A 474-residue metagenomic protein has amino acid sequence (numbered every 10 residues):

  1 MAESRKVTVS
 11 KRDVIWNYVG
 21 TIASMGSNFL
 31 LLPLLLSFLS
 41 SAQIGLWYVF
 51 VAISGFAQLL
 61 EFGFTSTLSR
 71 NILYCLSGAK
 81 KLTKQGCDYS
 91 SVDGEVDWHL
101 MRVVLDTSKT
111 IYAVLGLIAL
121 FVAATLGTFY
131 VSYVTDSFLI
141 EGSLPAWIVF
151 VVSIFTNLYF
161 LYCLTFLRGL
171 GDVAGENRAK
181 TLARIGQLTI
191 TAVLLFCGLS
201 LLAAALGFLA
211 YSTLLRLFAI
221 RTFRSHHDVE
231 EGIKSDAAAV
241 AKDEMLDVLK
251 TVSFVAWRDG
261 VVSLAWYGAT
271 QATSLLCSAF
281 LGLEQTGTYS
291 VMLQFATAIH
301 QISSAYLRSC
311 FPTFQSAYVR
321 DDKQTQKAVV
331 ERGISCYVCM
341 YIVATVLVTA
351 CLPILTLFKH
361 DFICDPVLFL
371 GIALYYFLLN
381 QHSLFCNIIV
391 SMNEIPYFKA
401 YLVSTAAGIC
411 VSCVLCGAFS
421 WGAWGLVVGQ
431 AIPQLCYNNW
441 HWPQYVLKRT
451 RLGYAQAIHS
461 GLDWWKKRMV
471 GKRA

Functional and structural regions predicted by a protein language model:
M1-F29, T67, H99-T110, A219 (+3 more regions): N-terminal membrane topogenesis motif
K11, Y48, K84-V114, L249 (+3 more regions): Interfacial transmembrane-helix starts/ends
R12-F29, A183, A204-H227, D236-P312 (+1 more regions): Transmembrane helical elements of multi-pass membrane transporters/channels
L36-Q43, A174, I185-L217, C351 (+7 more regions): Membrane-interface helix-loop junctions in multi-pass transport and translocation proteins
G45-Y48, A52, W147, L283-Q294 (+2 more regions): Small-residue hotspots at the loop-to-helix junctions and early N-terminal turns of transmembrane alpha-helices
F62-V96, M292, A296-D321, S391: Helix-loop junctions and terminal segments of transmembrane helices in multi-pass membrane transport/translocation
G127-V149, L283, K323-Q324, T349-F377: Interfacial segments at transmembrane-helix termini and the short loops linking adjacent helices
I154-K180, L202, L370, L374-V403: Membrane-interface junctions at transmembrane-helix termini in multi-pass inner-membrane proteins
